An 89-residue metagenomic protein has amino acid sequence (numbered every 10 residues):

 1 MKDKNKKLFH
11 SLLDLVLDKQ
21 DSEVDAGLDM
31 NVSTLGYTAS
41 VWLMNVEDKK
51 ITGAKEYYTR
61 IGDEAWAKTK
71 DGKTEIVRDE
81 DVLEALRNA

Functional and structural regions predicted by a protein language model:
M1-T38, W42, E47-A89: Negatively charged, low-complexity tracts enriched in Asp/Glu with abundant Ser/Thr
